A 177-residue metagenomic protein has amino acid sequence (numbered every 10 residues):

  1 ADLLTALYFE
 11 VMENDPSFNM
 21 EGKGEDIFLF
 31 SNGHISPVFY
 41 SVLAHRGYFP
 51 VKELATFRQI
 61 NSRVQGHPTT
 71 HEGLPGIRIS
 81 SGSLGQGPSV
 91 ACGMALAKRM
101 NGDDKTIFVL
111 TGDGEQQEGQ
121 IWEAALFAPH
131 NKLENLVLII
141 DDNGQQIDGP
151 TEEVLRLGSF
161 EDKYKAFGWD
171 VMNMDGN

Functional and structural regions predicted by a protein language model:
A1-H130: Cofactor-binding active-site loop characterized by glycine-rich and histidine/acidic residues
S31, L110, I139-D141, M174: Generic beta-strand/beta-sheet core signal
F49, E53, N135, R156: Short acidic-hydrophobic sequence patches enriched in Asp/Glu that either
E72-G76, D141-Q145, D162-G168: Gly-rich Lys/Arg/Thr-decorated short loops/hinges at beta-loop-alpha junctions or inter-strand turns that position
G102-D103, E152-N177: Conserved thiamine diphosphate
T106, E134-V137, D170: Residues at the starts of beta-strands that form the adenosine-phosphate
I121, D141-N143, G176: Histidine- and/or cysteine-centered catalytic micro-motif in compact active-site loops
H130-V154: A short, conserved beta-to-alpha structural element at the edge of catalytic cores that scaffolds binding
